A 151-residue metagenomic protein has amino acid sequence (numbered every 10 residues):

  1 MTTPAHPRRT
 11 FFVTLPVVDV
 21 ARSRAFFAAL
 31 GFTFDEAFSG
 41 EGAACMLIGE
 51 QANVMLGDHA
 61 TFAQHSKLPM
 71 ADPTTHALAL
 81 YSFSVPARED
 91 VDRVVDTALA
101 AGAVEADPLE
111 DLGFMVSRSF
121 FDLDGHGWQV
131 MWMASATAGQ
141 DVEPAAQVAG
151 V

Functional and structural regions predicted by a protein language model:
M1-H6, M70: A detector for short, charged/polar N-terminal pre-domain segments
T2-P4, V95, L99-V151: Vicinal oxygen chelate
R8, E41, G113-M115: Loop/turn position at the start of each blade in beta-propeller repeats
R9-V18, M46-L47, L68-T97, V116-F121: Vicinal oxygen chelate
T14-F62: Core segments of cupin and vicinal oxygen chelate
S23, F27, V91, A98: Hydrophobic pocket/interface hotspot
N53, L78, G127: A residue-level signal for beta-strand positions that form part of recognition/binding surfaces within mature
F62-P69, A138-Q140: A short, acidic/glycine-rich surface segment
